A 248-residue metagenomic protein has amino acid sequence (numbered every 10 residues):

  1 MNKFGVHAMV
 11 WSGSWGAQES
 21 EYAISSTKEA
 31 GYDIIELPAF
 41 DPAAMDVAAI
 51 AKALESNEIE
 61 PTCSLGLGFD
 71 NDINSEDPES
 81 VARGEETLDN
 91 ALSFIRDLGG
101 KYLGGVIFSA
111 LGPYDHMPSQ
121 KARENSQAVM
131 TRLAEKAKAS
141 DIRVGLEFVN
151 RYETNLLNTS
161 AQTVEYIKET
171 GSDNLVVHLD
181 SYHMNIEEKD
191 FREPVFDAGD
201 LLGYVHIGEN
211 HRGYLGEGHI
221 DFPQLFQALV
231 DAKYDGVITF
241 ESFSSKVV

Functional and structural regions predicted by a protein language model:
M1-A8, S12-G31, G99, L157-L179 (+1 more regions): Histidine-acidic metal/acid-base catalytic patches
M1-R96, Q120, S172: N-terminal pre-domain/capping segments
V10-S12, A39-D41, L67-F69, I107-L111 (+4 more regions): Active-site-proximal loop/turn and secondary-structure-junction residues that shape catalytic pockets, frequently
A17, E55, P78-V176: Active-site acidic/histidine proton-transfer and metal-coordination neighborhood in alpha/beta enzyme cores
D33-I34, E60, K101, R143 (+1 more regions): Residue-level detector of anion-binding/catalytic polar loops
I34, D72-E76, Y114-P118, F148 (+1 more regions): Short amphipathic alpha-helical segments at helix-loop
E36, C63-L65, G104, G145 (+3 more regions): Conserved beta-strand positions in the central sheet of alpha/beta enzyme cores
V47-E58, V129-A137, P194-D197, Q224-A228: Catalytic-core regions built around general acid/base machinery
